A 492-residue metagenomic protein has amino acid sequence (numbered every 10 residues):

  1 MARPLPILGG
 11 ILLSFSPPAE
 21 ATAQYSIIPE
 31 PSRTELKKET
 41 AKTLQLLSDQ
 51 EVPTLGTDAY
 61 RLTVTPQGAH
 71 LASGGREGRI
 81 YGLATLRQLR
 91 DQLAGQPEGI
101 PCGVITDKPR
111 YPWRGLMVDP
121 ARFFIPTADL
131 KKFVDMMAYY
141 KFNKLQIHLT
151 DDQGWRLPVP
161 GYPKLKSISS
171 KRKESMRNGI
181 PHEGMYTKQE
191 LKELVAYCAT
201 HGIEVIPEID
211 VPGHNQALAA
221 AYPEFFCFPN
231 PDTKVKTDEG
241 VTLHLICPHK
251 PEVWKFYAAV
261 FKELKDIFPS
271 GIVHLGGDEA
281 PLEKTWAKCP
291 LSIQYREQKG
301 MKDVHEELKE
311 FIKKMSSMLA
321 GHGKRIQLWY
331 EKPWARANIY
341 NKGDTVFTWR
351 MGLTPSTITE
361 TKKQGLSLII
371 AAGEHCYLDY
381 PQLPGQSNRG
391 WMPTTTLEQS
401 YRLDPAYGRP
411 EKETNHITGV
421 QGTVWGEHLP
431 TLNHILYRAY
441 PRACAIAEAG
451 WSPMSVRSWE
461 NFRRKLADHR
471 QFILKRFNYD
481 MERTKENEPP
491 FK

Functional and structural regions predicted by a protein language model:
M1-P112, I326-P333, Y340, D468-K492: Acidic, contiguous N-terminal accessory segments
S26, T57-I272, K314, Q421-G426: Feature activates predominantly on carbohydrate-active enzymes
F124-P126, D152-P158, P212-L218, H274 (+5 more regions): Flexible loop/turn segments at secondary-structure boundaries
K132, Y186-E193, E252-A259, E306-K314 (+6 more regions): Generic recognition of stable, solvent-exposed alpha-helical segments in well-folded globular domains
Y162-K164, A221-F226, C289-Q294, Q298 (+1 more regions): Short secondary-structure boundary/capping segments
T200-H201, H322, Q364: Helix C-cap/helix->beta junction micro-motif
T242-K342, M351-T354, I358: Active-site neighborhood of glycoside hydrolase catalytic domains
I326-W334, N338-K492: Flexible, acidic glycine-rich loops studded with aromatic residues
